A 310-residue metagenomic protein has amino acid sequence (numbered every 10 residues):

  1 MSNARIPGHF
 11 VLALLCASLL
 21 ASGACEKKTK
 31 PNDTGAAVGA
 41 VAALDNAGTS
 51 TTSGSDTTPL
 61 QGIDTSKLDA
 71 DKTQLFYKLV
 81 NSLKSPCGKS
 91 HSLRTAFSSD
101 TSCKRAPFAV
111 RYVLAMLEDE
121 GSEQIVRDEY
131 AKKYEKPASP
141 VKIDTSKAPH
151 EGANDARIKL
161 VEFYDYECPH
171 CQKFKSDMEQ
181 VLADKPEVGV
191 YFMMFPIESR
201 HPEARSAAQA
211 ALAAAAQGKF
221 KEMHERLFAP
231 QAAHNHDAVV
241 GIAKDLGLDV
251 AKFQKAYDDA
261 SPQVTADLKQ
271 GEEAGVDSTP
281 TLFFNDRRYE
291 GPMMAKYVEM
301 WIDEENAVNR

Functional and structural regions predicted by a protein language model:
S2-L12: Bacterial N-terminal signal peptides that target proteins for export
V11-S22: Bacterial N-terminal signal peptides
A24-K28: Bacterial signal peptide processing site
T29-N32, A37-V41, R105, F163-D184 (+2 more regions): C-terminal cap of thioredoxin/glutaredoxin-like
D33-P59: Post-signal peptide N-terminal segment of mature Sec-exported envelope proteins
A70-S85: Immediate flanking context of iron-sulfur cluster ligation sites
L79, P86-G88, S92-L114, Y164-Y166 (+3 more regions): Structural alpha/beta surface segment adjacent to cysteine/selenocysteine redox centers across thiol/disulfide enzymes
I143-I158, L182-A183: A short beta-strand-turn-helix
